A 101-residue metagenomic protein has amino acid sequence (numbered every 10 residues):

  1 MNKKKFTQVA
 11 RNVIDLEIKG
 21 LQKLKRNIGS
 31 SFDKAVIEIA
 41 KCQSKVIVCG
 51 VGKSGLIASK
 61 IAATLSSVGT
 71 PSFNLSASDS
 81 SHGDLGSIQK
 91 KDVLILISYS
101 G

Functional and structural regions predicted by a protein language model:
M1-G101: Conserved N-terminal alpha-helical segment that immediately precedes and caps sugar-phosphate-binding
